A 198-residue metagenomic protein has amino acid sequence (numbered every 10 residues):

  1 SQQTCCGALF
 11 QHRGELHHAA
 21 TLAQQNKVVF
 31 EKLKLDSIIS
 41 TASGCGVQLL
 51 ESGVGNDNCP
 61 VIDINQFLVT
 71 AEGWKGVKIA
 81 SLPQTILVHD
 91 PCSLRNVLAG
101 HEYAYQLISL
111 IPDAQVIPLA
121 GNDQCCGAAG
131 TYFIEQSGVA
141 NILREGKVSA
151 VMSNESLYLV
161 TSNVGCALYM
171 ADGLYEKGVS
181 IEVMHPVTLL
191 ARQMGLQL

Functional and structural regions predicted by a protein language model:
S1-L198: Iron-sulfur cluster-binding electron-transfer modules in prokaryotic oxidoreductases
